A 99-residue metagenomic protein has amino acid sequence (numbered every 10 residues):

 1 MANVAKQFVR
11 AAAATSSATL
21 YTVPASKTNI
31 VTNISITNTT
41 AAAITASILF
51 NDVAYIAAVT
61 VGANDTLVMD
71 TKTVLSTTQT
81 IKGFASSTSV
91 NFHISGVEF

Functional and structural regions predicted by a protein language model:
M1-N33, A85-F99: C-terminal interaction-tip segments
A13-A18, V61-L67: Solvent-exposed, conformationally flexible loop/turn segments
I36-A41, S86: Short solvent-exposed strand-capping/beta-turn motif centered on an Asx-Ser/Thr pair
T39-V59: Short, surface-exposed beta-strand/strand-loop-strand elements in extracellular ectodomains
N64-T78: Beta-sandwich interaction modules
Q79-A85: Short, aromatic- and glycine-rich surface loops/edge beta-strands on solvent-exposed regions
